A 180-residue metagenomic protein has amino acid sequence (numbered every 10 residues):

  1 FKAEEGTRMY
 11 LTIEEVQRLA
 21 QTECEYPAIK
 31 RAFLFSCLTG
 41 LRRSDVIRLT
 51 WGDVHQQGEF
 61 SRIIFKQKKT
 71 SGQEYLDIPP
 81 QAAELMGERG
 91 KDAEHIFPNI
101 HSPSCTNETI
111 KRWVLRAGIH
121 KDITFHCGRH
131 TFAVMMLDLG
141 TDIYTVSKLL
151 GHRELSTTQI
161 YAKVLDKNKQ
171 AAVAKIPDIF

Functional and structural regions predicted by a protein language model:
F1-R43, I47, E59, D92: Basic, Lys/Arg- and aromatic-enriched nucleic-acid-binding interface segment
K2-A3, Y10, Q67-S71, L150-K175: Catalytic-site neighborhood detector that most strongly recognizes the C-terminal catalytic loop/helix of tyrosine
Y10, R18-L34, K68-T70, H101 (+2 more regions): Conserved catalytic core of the tyrosine transesterase superfamily
R18, E74-P80, E84, E88 (+2 more regions): DNA/chromatin major-groove-contacting recognition/catalytic segments
D53-F60, H120-D122, T141-I160, A171: Short, polar N-cap/turn motifs at the start of nucleic acid-interacting alpha helices
K68-G87, K91-R112: C-terminal catalytic core of Y-nucleophile DNA break-rejoin enzymes
P103, H120-L139: Short basic/aromatic active-site micro-motif
